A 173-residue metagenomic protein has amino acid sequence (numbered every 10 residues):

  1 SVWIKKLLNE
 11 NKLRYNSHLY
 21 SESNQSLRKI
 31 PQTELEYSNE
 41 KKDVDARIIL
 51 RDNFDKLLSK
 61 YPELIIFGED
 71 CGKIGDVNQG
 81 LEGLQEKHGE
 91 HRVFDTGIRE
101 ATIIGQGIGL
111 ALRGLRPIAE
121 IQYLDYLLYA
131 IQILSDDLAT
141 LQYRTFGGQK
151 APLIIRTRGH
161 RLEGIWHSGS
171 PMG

Functional and structural regions predicted by a protein language model:
S1-G173: Thiamine diphosphate
